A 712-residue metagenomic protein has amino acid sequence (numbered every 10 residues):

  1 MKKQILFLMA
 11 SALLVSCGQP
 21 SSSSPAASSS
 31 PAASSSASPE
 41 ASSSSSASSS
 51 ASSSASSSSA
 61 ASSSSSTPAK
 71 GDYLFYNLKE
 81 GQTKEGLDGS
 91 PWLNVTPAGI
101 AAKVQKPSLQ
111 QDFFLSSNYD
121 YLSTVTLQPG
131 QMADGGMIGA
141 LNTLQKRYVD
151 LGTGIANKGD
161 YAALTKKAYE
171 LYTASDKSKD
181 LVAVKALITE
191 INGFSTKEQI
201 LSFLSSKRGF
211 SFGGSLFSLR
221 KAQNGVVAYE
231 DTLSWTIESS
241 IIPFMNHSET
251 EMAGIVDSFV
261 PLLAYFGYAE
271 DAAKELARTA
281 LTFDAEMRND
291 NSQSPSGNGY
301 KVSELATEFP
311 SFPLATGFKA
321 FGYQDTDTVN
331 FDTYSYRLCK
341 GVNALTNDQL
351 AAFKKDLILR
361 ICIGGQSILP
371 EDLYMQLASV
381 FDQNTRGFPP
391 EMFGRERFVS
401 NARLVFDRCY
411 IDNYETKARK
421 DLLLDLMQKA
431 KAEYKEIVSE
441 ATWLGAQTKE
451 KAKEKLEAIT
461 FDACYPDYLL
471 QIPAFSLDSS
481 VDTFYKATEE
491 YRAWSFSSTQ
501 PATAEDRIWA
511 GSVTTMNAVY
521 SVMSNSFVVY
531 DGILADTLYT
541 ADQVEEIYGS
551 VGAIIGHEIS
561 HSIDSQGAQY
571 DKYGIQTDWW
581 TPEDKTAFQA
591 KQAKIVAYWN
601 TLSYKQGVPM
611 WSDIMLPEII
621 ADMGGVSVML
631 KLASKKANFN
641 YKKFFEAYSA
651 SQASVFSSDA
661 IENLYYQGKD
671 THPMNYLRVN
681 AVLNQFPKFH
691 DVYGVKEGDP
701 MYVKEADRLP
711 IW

Functional and structural regions predicted by a protein language model:
M1-Q4: Positively charged n-region of N-terminal signal peptides that target proteins for export
L13-S16: C-terminal motif of bacterial Sec signal peptides marking the signal peptidase cleavage site
G18-P20: Bacterial signal peptide processing site
S22-S66: Extracellular mucin-like PTS domains
A61, S65-L122: N-terminal module-boundary/linker segments of secreted carbohydrate-active enzymes
Y76, Q82, G86-S90, D407-W712: Intrinsically disordered, low-complexity linker/terminal regions across diverse proteins
G89-P91, S108-D112, S116-S175: Active-site-surrounding "flap" and adjacent substrate/cofactor-binding loops of secreted or lumenal enzymes, prototyped
Q145-A430, P466: Noncatalytic, helix-rich "gating/capping" subdomain that lines the substrate-entry/channel surface of large enzyme
